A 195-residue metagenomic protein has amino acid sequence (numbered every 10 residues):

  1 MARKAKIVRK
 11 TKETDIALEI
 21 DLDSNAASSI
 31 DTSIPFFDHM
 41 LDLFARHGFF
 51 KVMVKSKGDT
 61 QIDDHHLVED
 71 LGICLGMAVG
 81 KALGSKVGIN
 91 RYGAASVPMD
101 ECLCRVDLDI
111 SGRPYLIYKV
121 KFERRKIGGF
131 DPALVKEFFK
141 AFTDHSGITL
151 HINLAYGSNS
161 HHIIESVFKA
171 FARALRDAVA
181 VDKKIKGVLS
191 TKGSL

Functional and structural regions predicted by a protein language model:
M1-L195: Structural preference for solvent-exposed beta-strand-turn elements and adjacent flexible terminal/loop segments within
